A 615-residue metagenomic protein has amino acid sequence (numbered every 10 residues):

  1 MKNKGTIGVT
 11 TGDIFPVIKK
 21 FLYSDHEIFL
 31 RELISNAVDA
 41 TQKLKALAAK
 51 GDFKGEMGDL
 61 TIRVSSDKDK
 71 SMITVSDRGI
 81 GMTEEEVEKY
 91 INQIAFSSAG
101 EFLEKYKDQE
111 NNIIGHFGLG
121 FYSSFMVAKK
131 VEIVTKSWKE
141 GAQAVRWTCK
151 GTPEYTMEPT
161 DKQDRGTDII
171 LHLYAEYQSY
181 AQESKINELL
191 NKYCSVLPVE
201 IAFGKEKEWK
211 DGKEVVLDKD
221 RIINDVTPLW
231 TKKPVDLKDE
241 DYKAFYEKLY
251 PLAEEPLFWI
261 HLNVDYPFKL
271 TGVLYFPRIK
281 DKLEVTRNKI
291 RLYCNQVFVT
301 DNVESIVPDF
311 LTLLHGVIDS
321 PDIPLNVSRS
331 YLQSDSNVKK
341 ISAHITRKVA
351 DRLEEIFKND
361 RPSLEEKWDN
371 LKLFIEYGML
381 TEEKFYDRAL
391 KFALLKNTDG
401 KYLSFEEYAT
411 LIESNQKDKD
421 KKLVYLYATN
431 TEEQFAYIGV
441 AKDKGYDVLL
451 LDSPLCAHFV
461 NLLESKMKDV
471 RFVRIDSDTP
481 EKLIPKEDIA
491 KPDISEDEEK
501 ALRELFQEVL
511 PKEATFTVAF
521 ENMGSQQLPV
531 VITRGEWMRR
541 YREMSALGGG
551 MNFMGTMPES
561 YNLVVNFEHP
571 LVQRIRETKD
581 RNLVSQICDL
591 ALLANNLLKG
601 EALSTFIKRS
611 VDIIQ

Functional and structural regions predicted by a protein language model:
M1-A181, E188, S195, K419: GHKL (Bergerat-fold) ATPase N-terminal catalytic module, capturing the glycine-rich phosphate-binding loop and acidic
I113, V131-E154, Y174-Q178, S184-Q615: GHKL/Bergerat-fold ATPase module in large chromosome/replication-associated machines
